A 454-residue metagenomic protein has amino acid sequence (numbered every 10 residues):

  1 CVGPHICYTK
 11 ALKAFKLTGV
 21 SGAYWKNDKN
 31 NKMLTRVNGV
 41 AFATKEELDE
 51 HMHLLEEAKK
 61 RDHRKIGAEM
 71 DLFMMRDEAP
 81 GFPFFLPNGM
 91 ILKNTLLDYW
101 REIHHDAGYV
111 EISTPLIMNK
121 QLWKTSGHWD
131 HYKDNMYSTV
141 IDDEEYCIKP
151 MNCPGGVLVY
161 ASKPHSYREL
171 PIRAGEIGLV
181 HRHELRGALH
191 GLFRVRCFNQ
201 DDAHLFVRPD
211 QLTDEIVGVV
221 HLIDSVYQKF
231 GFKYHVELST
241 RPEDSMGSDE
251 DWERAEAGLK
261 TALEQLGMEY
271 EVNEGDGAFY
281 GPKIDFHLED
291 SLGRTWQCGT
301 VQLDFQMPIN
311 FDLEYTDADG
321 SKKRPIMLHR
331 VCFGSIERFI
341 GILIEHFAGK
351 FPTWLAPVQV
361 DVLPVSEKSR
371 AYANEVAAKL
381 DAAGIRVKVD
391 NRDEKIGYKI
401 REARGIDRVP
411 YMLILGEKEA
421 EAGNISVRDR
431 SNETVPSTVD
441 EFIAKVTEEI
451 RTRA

Functional and structural regions predicted by a protein language model:
C1-A454: NTP/phosphate- and nucleic-acid-binding module
